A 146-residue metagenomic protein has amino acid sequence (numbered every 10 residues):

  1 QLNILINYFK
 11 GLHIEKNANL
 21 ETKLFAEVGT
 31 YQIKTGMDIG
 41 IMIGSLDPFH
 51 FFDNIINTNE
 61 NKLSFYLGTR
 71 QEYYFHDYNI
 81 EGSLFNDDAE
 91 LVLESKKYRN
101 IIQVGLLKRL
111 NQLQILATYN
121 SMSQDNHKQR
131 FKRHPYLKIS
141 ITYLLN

Functional and structural regions predicted by a protein language model:
Q1-I14: Hydrophobic alpha-helical segments and helix pairs
Q1-N3, N19, Q32-G36, R99-I101 (+1 more regions): Transmembrane beta-barrel architecture of outer-membrane proteins
I4-I6, M37-I39, V104, I139-I141: Membrane-embedded beta-strands of outer-membrane beta-barrel proteins, especially the hydrophobic/small aromatic
H13-T69: Aromatic-anchored, glycine/proline-accented short structural segments that stabilize local strand-turns or short
L46-N146: Outer membrane beta-barrel transmembrane domains
